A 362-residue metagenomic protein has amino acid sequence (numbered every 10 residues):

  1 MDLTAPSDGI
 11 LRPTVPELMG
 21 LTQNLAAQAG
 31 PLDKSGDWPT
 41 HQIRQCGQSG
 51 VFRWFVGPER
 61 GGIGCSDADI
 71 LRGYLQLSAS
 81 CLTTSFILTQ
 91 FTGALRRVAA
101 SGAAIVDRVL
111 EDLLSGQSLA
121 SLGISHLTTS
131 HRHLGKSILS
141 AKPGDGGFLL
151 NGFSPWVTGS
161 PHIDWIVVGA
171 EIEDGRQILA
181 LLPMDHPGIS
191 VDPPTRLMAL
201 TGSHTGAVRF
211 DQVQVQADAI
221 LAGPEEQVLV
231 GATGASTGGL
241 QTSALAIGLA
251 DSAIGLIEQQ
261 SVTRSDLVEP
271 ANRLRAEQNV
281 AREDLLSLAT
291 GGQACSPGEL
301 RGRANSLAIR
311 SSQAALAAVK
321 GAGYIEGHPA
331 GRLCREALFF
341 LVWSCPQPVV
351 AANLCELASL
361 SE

Functional and structural regions predicted by a protein language model:
M1-G64: A generic N-terminal leader/anchor concept
T14, S243-A246, P270-E277, L300-L307 (+1 more regions): Amphipathic alpha-helix face/heptad-repeat signature
A26-K34, V262, A276-I325: C-terminal helix-coil-helix/basic helical segment that borders enzyme active sites and/or dimer interfaces and provides
W38-Q48, F52-N151, T158, A358: Glycine-rich flavin
G73, L150-G152, A180, F210 (+2 more regions): Buried hydrophobic positions in well-ordered alpha/beta secondary-structure cores of metabolic enzymes
F153-I189: A short core secondary-structure module
T195-N279: Glycine-rich beta->alpha junctions and the first turn(s) of the following alpha-helix
A322-E362: Glycine-rich phosphate/cofactor-binding loops in nucleotide/flavin-utilizing enzymes
